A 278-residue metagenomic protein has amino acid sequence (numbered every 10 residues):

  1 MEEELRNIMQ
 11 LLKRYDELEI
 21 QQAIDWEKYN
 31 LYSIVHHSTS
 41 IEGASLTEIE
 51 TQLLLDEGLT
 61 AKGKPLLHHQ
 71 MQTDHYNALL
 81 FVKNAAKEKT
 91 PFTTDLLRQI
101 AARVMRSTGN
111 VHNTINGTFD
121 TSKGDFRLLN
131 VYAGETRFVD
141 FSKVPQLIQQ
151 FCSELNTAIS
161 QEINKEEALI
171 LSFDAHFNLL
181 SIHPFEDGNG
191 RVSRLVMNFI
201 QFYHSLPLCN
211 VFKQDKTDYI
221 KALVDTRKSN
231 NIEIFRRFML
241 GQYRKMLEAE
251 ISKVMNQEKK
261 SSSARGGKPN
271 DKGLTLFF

Functional and structural regions predicted by a protein language model:
M1-F278: FIC/Doc superfamily catalytic core
